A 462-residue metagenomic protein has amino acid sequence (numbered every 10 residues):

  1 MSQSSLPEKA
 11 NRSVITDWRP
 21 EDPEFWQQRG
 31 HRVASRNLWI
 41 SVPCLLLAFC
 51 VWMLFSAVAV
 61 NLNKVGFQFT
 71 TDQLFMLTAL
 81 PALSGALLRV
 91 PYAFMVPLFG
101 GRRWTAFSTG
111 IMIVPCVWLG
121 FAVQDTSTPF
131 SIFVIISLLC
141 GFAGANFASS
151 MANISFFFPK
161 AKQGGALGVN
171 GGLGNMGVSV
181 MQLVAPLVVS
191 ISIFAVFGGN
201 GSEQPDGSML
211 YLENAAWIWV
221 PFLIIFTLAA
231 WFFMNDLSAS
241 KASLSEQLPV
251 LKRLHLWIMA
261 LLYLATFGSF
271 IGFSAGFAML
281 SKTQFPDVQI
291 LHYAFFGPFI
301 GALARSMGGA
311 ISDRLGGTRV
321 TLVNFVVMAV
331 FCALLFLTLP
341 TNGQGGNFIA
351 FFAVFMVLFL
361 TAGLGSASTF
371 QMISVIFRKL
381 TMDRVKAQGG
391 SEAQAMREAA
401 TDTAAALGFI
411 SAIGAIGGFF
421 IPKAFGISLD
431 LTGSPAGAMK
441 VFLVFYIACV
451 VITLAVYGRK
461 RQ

Functional and structural regions predicted by a protein language model:
R36-F67, M181, F273-A278, I421: Extracytoplasmic
F55-V60, R253-A302, S306, S366 (+2 more regions): Extracytoplasmic gate region of multi-pass secondary transporters
M76-F94, F295-G308: Central cavity-lining transmembrane alpha-helices of secondary-active solute carriers, predominantly the Major
L87-F130: Conserved MFS/SLC helix-loop-helix module at the cytosolic interface between two early adjacent transmembrane helices
G110-T126, V326-Q344: C-terminal ends and interior cores of transmembrane alpha-helices in multi-pass membrane transporters/permeases
P115, P129-A145, G346-S366: Hydrophobic core of transmembrane alpha-helices in multi-pass small-molecule transporters, especially MFS/SLC-type
G144, G164-S190, L407-I421: Glycine-rich segments within core transmembrane alpha-helices of 12-TM secondary carriers
S190, F194, I218-S240, I452-V456: C-terminal membrane-cytosol helix-exit motif in multi-pass small-molecule transporters
